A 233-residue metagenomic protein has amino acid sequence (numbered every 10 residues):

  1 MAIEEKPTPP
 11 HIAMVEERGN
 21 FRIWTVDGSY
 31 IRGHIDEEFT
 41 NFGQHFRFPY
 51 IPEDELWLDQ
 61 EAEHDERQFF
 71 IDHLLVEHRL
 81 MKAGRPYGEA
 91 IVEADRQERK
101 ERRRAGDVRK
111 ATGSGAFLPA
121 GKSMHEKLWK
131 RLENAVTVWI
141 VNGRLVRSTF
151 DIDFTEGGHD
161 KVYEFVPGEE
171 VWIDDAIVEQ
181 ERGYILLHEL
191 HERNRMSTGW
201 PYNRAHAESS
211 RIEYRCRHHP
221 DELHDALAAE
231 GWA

Functional and structural regions predicted by a protein language model:
A2-Q68, K82-G183, S197-A233: Metalloprotease/metallohydrolase-associated module, dominated by Zn2+-dependent proteases
F69-H78, Y184-R193: Active-site recognition of the HExxH zinc-binding catalytic motif
